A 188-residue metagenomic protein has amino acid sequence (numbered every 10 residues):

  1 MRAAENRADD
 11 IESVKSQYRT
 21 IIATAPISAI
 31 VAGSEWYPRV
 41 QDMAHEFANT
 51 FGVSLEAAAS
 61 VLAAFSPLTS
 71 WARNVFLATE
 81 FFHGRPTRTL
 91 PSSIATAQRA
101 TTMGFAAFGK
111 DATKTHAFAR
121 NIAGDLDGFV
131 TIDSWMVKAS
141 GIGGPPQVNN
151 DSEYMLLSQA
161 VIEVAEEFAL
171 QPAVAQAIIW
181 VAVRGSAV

Functional and structural regions predicted by a protein language model:
M1-V188: HhH-family (HhH-GPD) DNA N-glycosylase catalytic core used in base-excision repair
